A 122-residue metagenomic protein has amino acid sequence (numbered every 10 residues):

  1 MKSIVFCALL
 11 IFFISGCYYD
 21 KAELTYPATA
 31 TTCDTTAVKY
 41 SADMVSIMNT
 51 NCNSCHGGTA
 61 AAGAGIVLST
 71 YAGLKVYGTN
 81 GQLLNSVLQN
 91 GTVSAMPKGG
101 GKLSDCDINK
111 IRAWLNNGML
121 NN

Functional and structural regions predicted by a protein language model:
M1-C17: Sec-dependent bacterial lipoprotein signal peptides
C17-N122: Aromatic- and Gly/Pro-enriched helix-to-coil junctions and flexible linker segments
